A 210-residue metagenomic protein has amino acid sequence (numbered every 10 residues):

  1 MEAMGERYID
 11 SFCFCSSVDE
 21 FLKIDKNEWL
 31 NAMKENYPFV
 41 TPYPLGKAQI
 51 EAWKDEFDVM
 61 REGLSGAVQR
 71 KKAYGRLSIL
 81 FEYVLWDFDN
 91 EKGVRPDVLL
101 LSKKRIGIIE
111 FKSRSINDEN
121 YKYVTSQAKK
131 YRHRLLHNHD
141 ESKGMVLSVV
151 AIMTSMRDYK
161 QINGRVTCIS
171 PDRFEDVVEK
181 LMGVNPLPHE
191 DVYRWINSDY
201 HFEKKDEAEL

Functional and structural regions predicted by a protein language model:
M1-E207: Accessory nucleic-acid engagement/destabilization modules that flank
